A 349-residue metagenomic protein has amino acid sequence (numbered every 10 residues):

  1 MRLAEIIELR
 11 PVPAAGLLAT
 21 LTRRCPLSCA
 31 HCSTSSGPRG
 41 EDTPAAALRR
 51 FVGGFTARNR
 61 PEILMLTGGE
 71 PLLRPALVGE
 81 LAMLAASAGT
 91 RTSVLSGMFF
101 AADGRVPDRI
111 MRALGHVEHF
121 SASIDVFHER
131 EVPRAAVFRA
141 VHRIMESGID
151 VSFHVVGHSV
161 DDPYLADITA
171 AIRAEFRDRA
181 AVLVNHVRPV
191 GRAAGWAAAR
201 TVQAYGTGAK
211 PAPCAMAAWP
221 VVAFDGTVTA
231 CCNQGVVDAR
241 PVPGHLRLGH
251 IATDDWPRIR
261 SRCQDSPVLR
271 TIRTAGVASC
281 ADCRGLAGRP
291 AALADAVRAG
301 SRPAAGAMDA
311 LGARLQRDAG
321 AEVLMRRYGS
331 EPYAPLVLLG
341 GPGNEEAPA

Functional and structural regions predicted by a protein language model:
M1-G97, A101-R105, P303-Q316, P335-G343: Conserved alpha-helical substructure of the radical SAM core
P13-L18, A197-Q203, R262-T274: Short, intrinsically disordered, charge-biased short linear motifs at domain edges
A19, R23-P26, G208, T274-V277: Processing junctions and N-termini across compartments
C25, C29-C32, C214, C231 (+1 more regions): Short cysteine clusters
H31, S35-P38, P220, V237-D238 (+1 more regions): Secreted/processed peptides and extracellular or luminal domains of membrane proteins
R49-L66, R74-F176: Radical SAM/AdoMet-radical enzyme domain recognition
S152, S159-V237: A C-terminal junction/extension of Radical SAM enzymes
D238-A349: Flexible mid-to-C-terminal extensions adjoining Fe-S/redox cofactors in radical SAM and related proteins
